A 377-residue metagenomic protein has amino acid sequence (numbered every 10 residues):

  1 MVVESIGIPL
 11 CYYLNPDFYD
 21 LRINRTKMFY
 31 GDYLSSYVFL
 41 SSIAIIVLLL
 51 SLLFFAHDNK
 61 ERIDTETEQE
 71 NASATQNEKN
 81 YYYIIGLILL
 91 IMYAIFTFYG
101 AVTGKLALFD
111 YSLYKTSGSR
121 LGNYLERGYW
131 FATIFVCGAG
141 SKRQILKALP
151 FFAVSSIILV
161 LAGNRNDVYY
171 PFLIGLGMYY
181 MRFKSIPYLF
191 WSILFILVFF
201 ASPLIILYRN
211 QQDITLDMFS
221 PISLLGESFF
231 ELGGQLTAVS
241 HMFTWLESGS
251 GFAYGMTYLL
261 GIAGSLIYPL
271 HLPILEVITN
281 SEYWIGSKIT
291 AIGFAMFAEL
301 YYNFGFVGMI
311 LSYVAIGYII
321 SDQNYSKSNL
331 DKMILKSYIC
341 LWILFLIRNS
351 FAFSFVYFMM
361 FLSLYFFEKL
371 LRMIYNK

Functional and structural regions predicted by a protein language model:
M1-P150, S185-I186, I206, L311-A315 (+1 more regions): Membrane-anchoring hydrophobic segments
E61-E78, P150-Y170, M256-I274: Cytoplasmic juxtamembrane regions at transmembrane-helix boundaries
G86-A94, R127-A132, D167-L176, H271-G286: Hydrophobic alpha-helical transmembrane segments of integral membrane proteins
Y111-T116, S202-I316: Small-residue-enriched transmembrane helix-hairpin modules in multi-pass membrane proteins
K142-L224: Hydrophobic alpha-helical segments of polytopic membrane proteins
S156-I157, L176-Y179, E299, Y318 (+2 more regions): Alpha-helical transmembrane segments of multipass membrane proteins
V160-G163, N303-F304, I347: Transmembrane helix irregularities
